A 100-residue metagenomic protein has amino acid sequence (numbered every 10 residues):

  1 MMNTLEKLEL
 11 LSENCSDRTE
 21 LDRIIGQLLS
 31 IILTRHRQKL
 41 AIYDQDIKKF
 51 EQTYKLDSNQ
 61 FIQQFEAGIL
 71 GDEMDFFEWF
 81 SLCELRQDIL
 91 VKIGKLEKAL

Functional and structural regions predicted by a protein language model:
M1-Q52, N59, V91-L100: Small, basic N-terminal interaction modules of short regulatory proteins
D22-I25, L29, H36, F65-G68 (+2 more regions): Amphipathic alpha-helical coiled-coil segments and their boundaries
F50, Y54, Q60-I62, D75-W79: Amphipathic, hydrophobic secondary-structure cores in small proteins
D72-L100: Short, compact, well-ordered microdomains
